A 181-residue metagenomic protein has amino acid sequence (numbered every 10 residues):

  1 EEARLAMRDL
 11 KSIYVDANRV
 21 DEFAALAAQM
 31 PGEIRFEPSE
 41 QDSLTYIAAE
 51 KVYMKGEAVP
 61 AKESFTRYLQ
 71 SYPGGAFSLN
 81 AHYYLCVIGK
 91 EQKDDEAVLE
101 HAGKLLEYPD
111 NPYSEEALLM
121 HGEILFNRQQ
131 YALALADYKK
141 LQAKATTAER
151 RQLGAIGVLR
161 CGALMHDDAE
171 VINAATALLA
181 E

Functional and structural regions predicted by a protein language model:
E1-E181: Acidic, polar-rich low-complexity tracts and alpha-helical solenoid repeat scaffolds
